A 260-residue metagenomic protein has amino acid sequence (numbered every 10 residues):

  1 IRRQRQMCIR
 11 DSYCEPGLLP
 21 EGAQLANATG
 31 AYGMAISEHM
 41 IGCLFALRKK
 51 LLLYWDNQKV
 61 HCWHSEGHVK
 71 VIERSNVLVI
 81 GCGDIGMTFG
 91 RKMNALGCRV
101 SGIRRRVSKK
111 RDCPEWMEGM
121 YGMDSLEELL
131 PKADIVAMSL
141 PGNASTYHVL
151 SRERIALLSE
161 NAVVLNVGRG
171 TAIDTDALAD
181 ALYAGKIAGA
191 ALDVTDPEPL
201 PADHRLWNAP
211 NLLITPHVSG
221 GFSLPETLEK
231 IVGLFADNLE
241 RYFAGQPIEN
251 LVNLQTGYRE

Functional and structural regions predicted by a protein language model:
I1-I9: Single conserved hydrophobic/aromatic residue that forms the stacking wall/gate of nucleotide- or nucleobase-binding
R2, P20, V71-I72, S159: Short, flexible coil/linker segments at domain boundaries that flank nucleotide/cofactor-interacting
R5, A23, E118, A162 (+1 more regions): Short, conserved active-site loop motifs that form the nucleotide-linked donor/cofactor pocket
R10-D11, R104-K110: Short, polar loop motifs at secondary-structure junctions
E21-N76: Phosphate-binding beta-alpha-beta segment of Rossmann-like dinucleotide-binding domains, i.e., the NAD(P)
Q24-H39, L53, E115, E198-E260: C-terminal helix-to-coil terminal segments
T29, K70-N94: Glycine-rich adenosine-cofactor-binding loop
V107-R205, G221: Rossmann-like adenosine-cofactor binding region
